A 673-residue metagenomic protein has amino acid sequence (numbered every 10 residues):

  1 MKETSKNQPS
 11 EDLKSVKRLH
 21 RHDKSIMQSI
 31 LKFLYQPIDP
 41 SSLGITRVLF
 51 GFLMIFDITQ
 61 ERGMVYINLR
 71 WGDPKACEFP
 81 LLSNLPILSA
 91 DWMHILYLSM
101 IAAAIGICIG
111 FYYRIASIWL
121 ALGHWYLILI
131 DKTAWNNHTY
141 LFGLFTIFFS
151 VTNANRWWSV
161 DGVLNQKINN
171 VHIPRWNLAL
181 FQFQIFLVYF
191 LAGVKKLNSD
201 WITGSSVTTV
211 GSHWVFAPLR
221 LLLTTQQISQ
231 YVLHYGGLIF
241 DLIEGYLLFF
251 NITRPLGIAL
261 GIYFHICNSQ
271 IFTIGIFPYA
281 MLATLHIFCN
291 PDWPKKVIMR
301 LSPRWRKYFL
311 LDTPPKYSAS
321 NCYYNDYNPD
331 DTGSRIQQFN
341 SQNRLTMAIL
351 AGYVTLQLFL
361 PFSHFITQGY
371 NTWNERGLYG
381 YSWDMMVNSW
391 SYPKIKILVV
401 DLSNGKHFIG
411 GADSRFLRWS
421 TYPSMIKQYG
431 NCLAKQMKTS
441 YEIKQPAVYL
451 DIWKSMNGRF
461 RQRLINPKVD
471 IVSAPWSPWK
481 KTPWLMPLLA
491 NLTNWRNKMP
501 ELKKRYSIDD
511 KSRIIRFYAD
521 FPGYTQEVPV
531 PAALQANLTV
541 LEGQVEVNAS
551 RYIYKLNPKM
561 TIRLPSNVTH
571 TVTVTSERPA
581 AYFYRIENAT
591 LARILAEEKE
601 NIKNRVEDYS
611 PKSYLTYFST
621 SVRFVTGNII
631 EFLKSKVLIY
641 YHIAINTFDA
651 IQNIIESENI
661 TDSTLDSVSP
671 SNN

Functional and structural regions predicted by a protein language model:
M1-N673: Alpha-helical membrane-anchoring segments
